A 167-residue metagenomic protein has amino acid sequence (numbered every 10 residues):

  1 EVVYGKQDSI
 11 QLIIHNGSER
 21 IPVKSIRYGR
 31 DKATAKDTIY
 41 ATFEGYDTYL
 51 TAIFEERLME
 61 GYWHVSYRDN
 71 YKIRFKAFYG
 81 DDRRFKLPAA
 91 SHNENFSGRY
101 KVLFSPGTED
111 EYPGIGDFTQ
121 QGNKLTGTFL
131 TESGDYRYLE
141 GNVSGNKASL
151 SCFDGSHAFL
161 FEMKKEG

Functional and structural regions predicted by a protein language model:
E1-E55, F85-E166: Central antiparallel beta-sheet cores of small beta-barrel/beta-sandwich binding domains
E60-L87: Short, structured interface segments
